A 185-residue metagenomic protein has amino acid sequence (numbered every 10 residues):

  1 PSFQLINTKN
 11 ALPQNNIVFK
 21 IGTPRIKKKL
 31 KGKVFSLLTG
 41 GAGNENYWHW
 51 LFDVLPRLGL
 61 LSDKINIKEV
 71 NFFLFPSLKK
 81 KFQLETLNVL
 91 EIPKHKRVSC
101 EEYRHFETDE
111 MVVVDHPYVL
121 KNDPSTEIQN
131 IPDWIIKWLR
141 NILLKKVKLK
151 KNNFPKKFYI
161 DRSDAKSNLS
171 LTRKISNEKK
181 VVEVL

Functional and structural regions predicted by a protein language model:
P1-L185: The feature primarily captures lumenal catalytic ectodomains of type II secretory-pathway glycosyltransferases
